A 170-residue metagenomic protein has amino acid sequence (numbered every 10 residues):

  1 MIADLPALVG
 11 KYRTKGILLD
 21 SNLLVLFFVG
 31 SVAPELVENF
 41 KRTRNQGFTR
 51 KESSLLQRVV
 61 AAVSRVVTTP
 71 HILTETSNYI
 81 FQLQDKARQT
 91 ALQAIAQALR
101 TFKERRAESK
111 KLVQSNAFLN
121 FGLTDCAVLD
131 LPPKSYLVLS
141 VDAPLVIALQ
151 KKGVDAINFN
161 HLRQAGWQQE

Functional and structural regions predicted by a protein language model:
M1-T14, V32, V113-A117, F121 (+3 more regions): Acidic, PIN/NYN-like endoribonuclease modules and their adjacent C-terminal/linker elements
M1-T68, L83-A87, R163-Q169: Short, well-structured N-terminal submotif of metal-dependent ribonuclease cores
D20, D125, D142: Acidic active-site catalytic centers that drive phospho-/nucleotidyl reactions and related ester hydrolyses
L23-L24, I72, V128, P144-V146: Alpha-helix capping/helix-boundary segments
L26-F27, E75-Y79, I147-A148: Short catalytic/ligand-binding loop motif for oxyanion handling, primarily in non-cytosolic enzymes, centered on
N39-T43, A87-R100, D142-L149: Short alpha-helical "patches" and their helix-cap loops
K51-A127, Q168: PIN-domain endoribonuclease scaffold, especially VapC-family toxins
